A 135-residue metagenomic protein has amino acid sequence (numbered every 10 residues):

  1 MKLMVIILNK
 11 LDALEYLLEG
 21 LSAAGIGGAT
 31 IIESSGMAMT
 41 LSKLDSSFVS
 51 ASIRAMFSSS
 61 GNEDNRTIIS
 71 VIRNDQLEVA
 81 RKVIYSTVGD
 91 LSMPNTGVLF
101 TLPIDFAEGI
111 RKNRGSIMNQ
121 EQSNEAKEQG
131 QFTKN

Functional and structural regions predicted by a protein language model:
M1-N135: Positively charged, small/polar-rich N-terminal and surface patches that mediate targeting and assembly and bind
